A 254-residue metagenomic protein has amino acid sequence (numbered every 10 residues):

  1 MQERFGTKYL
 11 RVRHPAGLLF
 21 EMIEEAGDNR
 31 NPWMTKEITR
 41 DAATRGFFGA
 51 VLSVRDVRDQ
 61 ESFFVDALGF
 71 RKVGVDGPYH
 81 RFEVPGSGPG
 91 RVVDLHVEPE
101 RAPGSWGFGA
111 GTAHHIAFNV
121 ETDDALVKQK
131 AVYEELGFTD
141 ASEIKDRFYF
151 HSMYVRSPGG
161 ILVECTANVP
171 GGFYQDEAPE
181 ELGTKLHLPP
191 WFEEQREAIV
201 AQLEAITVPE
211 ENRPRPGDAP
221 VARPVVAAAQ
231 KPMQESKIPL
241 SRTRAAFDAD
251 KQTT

Functional and structural regions predicted by a protein language model:
R4-K8, R147-H151: Short acidic/glycine-enriched loop/turn segments that link adjacent beta-strands
Y9-R11, R81, S152-Y154: Conserved hydrophobic/aromatic beta-strand scaffold that supports enzyme active sites
V12-D76, V84-D140, R156-T254: Glyoxalase I/VOC metalloenzyme domain signal
I144: Flexible loop/N-cap segments at domain edges
